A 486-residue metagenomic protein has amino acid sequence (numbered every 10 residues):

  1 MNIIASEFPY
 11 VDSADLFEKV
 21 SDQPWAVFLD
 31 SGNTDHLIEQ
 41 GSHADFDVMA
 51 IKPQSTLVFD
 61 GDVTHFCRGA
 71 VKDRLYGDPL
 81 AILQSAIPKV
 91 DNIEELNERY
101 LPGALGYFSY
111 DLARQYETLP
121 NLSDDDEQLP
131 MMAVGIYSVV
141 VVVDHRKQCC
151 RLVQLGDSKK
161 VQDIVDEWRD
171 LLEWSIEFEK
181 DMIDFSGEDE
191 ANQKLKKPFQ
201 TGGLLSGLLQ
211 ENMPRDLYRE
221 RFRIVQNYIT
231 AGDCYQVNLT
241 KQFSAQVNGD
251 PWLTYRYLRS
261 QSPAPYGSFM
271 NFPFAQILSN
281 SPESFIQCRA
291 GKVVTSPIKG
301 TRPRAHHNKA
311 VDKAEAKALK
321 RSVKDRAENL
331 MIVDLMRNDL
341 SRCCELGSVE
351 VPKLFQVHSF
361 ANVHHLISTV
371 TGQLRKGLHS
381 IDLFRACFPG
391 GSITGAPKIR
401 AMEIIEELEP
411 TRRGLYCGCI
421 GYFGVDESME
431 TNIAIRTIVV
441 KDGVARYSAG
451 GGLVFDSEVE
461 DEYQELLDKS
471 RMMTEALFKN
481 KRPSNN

Functional and structural regions predicted by a protein language model:
M1-N486: Extended alpha-helical targeting/anchoring segments, especially N-terminal organellar/secretory targeting helices
